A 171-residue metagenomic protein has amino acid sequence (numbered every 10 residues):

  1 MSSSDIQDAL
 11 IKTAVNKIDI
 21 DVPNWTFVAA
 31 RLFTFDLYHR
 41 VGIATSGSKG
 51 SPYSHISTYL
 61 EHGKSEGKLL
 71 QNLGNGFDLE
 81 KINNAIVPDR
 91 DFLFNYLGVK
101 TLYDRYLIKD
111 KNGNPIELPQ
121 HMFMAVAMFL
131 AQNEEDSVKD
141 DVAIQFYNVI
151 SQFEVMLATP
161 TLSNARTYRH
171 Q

Functional and structural regions predicted by a protein language model:
M1-Q171: Extended catalytic cores of very large enzyme megasubunits
